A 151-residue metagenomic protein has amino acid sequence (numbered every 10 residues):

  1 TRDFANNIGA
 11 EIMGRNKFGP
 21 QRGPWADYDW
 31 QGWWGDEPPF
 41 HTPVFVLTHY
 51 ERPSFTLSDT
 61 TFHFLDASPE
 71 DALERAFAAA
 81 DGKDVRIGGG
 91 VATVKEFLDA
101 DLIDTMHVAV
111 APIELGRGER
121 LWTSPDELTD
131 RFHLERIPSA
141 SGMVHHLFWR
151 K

Functional and structural regions predicted by a protein language model:
T1-K151: Enzymes that bind and transform nitrogen-containing heteroaromatic metabolites
